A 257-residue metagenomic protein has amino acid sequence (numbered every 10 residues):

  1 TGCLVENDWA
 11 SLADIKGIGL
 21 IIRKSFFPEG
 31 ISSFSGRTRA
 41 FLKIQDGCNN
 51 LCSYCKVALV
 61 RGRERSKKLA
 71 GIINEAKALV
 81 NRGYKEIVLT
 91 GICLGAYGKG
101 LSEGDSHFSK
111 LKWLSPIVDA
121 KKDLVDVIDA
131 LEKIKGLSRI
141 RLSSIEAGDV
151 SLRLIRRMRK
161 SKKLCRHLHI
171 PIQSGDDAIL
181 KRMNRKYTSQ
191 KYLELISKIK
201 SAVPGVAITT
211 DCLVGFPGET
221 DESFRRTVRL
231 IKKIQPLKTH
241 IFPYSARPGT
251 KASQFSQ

Functional and structural regions predicted by a protein language model:
T1, N7, N81-T220: Conserved SAM/AdoMet-binding glycine-rich loop
T1-Y97, E103-G104, D123, R153 (+4 more regions): Proteins enriched for Cys/Gly/acidic motifs involved in redox and nucleic-acid/cofactor modification
E219, K233-P236: Contiguous mid-protein beta-loop-alpha structural module that forms a pocket-lining wall or clamp of enzyme active
S256-Q257: Terminal RNA-binding accessory module
